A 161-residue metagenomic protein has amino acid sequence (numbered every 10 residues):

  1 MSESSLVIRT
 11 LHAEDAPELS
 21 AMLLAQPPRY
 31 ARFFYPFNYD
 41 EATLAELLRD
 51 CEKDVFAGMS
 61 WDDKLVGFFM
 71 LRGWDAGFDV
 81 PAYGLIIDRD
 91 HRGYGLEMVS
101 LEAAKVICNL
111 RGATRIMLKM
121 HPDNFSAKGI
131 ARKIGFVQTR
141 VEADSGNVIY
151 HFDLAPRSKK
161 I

Functional and structural regions predicted by a protein language model:
L6-A21: A short beta-loop-alpha structural element at the N-terminal edge of CoA-dependent acyl/N-acetyltransferase catalytic
A13, A25-G84, D88-D90: Acetyl-CoA-dependent GNAT
D88-D90, Y94, P122-D123: Active-site acidic-Proline motif in GNAT/NAT acetyltransferases
G93-V106, G129-K133: Conserved acetyl-CoA-binding loop-helix of GNAT-fold acetyltransferases
C108-M120: Conserved GNAT acetyl-CoA-binding A-motif
L118-K128: Conserved beta-strand-loop-alpha-helix junction that forms the acyl-donor binding cleft
R132-E142: Conserved acetyl-CoA-binding loop of GNAT-fold acetyltransferases
E142-I161: C-terminal "cap" of GNAT-fold acetyltransferases
